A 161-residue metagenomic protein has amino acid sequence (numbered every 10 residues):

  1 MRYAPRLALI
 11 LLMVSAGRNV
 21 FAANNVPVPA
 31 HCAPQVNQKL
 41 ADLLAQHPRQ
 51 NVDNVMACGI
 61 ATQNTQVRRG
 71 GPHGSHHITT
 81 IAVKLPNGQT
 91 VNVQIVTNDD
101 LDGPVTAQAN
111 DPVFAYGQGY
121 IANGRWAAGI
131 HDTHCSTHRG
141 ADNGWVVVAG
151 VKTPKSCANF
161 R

Functional and structural regions predicted by a protein language model:
R2-L9: Sec-dependent signal peptide recognition, specifically the positively charged N-region followed immediately by
S15-G17: N-terminal signal peptide c-region/cleavage motif recognized by signal peptidases
F21-R161: OB-fold and OB-like single-stranded nucleic-acid-recognition modules and their adjacent interaction interfaces
